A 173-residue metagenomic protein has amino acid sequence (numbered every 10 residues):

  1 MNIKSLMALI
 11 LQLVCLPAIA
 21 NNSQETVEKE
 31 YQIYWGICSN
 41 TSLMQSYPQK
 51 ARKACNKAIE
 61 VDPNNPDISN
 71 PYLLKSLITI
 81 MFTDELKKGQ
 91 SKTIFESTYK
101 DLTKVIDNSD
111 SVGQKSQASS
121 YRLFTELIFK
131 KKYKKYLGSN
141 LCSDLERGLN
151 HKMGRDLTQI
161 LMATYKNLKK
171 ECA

Functional and structural regions predicted by a protein language model:
M1-S23: Classical Sec-dependent N-terminal signal peptides that target proteins to the secretory pathway
E25-N40, N65-L86, V112-K132, A163-K166: Amphipathic alpha-helical repeat scaffolds of TPR domains
T26, M44-Y47, N64-P66, I94 (+3 more regions): Short coil/turn linker motifs that delimit alpha-helical repeat modules in TPR/alpha-solenoid proteins
T41, C55, V61-D62, L102 (+4 more regions): Alpha-helical junction/boundary sensor with strong preference for TPR arrays
S42-N56, Q90-T103, L137-N140: Helix-turn-helix repeat elements of alpha-solenoid scaffolds
V61-I68, V105-A118, N150-M162: Short solvent-exposed coil/turn linkers within tandem alpha-helical repeat scaffolds
Y136-A173: Terminal, low-structured helical/coil segments at or just beyond the last alpha-helical repeat
